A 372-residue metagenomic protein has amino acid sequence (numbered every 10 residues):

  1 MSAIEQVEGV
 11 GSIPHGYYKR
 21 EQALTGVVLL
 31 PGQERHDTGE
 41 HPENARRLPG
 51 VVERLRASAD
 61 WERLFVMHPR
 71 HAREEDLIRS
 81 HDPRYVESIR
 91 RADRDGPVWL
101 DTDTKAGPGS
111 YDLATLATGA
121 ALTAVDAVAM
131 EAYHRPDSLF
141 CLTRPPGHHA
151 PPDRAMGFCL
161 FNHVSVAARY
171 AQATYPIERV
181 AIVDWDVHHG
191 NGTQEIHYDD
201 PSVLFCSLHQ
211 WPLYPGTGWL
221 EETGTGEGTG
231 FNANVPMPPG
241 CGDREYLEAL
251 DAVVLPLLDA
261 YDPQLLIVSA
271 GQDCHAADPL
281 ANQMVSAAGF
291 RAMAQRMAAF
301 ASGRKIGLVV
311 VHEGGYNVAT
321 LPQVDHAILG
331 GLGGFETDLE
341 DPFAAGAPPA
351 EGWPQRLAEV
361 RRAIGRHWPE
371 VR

Functional and structural regions predicted by a protein language model:
S2-G9, G16-L29, H36, S88-R372: A general "terminal functional-core" signal
S2-R79: N-terminal low-complexity, Ser/Thr- and acidic-residue-enriched intrinsically disordered segments
A45, H71, R79, P83 (+3 more regions): Low-complexity, intrinsically disordered regions enriched in charged/polar residues
A59-E62, R84, E131, Y175: Short glycine-centered helix-capping/turn motifs at secondary-structure transition points
R70-R94: Charged, often glycine-rich, active-site loop that binds/positions anionic groups
